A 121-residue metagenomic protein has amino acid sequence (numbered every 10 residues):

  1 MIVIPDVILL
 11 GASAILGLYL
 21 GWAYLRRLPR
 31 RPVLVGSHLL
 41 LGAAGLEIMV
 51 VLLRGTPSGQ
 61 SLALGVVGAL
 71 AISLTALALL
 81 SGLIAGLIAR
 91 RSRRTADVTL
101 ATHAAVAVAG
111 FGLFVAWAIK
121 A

Functional and structural regions predicted by a protein language model:
M1-A121: Membrane-embedded alpha-helical bundles that constitute the cytochrome b-like, heme-associated redox core of multi-pass
